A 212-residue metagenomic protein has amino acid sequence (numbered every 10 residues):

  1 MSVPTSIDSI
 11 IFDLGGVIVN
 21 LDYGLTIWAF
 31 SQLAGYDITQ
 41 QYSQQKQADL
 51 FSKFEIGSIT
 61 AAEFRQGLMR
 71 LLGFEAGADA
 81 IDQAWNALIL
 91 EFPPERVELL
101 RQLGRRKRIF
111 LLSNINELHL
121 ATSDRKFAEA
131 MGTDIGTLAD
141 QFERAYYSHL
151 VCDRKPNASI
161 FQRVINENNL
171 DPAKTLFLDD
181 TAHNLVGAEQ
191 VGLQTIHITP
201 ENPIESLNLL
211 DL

Functional and structural regions predicted by a protein language model:
M1-S6, N116-E117, T122-L212: Asp-based, Mg2+/Mn2+-dependent phosphohydrolase catalytic module
V3-P94, E98, R105, L120: N-terminal helical cap/lid subdomain that shapes the substrate entry/recognition surface in HAD-like hydrolases
I11, N20, L112-N114, D179: Short beta-strand segments
D13-G16, G57, L103, L111 (+2 more regions): Generic structural signal for small/hydrophobic residues in well-ordered secondary structure, especially within
W28-A29, G67, Q102, N114 (+2 more regions): Residue-level signal for well-ordered alpha-helical scaffold segments within enzymatic catalytic domains
E95-Q102, G187, V191: A short acidic, amphipathic alpha-helical/loop segment
R105-R106, Q141: Structured helix-beta-strand junction loops
I109-L111, T195: Hydrophobic beta-strand scaffold residues
